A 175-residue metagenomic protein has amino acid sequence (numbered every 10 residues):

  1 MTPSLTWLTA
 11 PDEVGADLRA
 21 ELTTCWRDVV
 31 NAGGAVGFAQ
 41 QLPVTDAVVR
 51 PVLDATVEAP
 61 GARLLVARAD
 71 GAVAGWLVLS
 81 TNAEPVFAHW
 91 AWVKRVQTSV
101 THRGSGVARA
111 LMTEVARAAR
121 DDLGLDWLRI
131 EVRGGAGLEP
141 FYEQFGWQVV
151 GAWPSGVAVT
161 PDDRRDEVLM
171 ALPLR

Functional and structural regions predicted by a protein language model:
T2-P3, P11-V14, Q148, W153 (+1 more regions): Terminal substrate-recognition subdomain of acyl/acetyltransferases
T6-W90, K94-R95, S99, M112-E114 (+2 more regions): Acetyl-CoA-dependent GNAT
R95-Q97, R129-E131, L169-A171: Short aromatic/hydrophobic contact patches that present stacked aromatics for nucleic-acid/ligand binding
V100-R103, L128-E139, G156-P161: Conserved beta-strand-loop-alpha-helix junction that forms the acyl-donor binding cleft
G104-M112: Glycine-rich acyl-CoA binding loop
R109-A110, D121, G134-A152, P161: Conserved active-site alpha-helix within GNAT-family acetyltransferase domains
M112, A119-V132: Conserved GNAT acetyl-CoA-binding A-motif
